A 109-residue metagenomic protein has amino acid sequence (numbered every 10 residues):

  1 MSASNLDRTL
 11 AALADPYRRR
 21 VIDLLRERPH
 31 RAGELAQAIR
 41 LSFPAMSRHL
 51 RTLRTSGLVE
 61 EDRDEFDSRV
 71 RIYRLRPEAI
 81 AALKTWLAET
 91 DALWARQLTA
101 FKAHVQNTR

Functional and structural regions predicted by a protein language model:
M1-N5, I80-R109: Amphipathic alpha-helical dimerization/coiled-coil segments that flank or bridge DNA-binding/regulatory modules
S4-A45, V70-A81: N-terminal helix-turn-helix DNA-binding core of bacterial DNA-binding proteins
R28, A32, S56, R74 (+2 more regions): Hydrophobic alpha-helical segments
R31, L41-S42, V59, K102-Q106: Charge-dense, helix-prone N-terminal extensions
E34, R54-R74: Beta-hairpin "wing" of winged helix-turn-helix
H49: Residues within the DNA-recognition helix of helix-turn-helix
